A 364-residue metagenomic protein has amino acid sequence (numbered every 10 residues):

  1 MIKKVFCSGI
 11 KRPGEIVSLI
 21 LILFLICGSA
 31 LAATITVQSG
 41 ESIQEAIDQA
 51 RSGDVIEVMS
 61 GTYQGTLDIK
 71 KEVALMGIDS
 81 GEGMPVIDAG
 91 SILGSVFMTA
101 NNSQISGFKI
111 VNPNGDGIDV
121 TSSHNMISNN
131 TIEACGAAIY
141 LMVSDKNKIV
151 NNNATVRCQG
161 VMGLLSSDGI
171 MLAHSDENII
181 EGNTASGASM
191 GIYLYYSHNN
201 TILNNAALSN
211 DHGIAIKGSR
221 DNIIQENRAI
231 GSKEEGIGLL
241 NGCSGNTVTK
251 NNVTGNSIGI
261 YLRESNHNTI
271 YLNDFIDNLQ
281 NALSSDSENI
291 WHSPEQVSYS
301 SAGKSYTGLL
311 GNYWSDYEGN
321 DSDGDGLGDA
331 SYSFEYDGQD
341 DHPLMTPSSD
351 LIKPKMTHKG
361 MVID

Functional and structural regions predicted by a protein language model:
M1-V37, A46, L75, I127 (+9 more regions): Secretory targeting signatures
A33-Q64, V362-D364: Acidic Gly/Asp/Thr-rich repetitive segments characteristic of extracellular carbohydrate-active and adhesion proteins
Q38-S39, S60, E72-G117: Right-handed parallel beta-helix/beta-spiral solenoid domain characteristic of secreted/periplasmic
I43-Q49, Y63-K70, L75, V96 (+1 more regions): Short, T/G/N/S-enriched strand-turn elements that build extracellular solenoid repeat scaffolds
D54-E57, V86, S244, N266-D364: Acidic, glycine- and Ser/Thr-rich low-complexity intrinsically disordered tracts in extracellular/secreted proteins
K71, A100, S122, S144 (+7 more regions): Small-residue (G/S/T/A) turn/hinge positions that recur once per unit in extracellular repeat modules
D88-V96, N112-D119, A134-L141, V156-S175 (+6 more regions): Extracellular beta-strand/beta-solenoid scaffold signature
